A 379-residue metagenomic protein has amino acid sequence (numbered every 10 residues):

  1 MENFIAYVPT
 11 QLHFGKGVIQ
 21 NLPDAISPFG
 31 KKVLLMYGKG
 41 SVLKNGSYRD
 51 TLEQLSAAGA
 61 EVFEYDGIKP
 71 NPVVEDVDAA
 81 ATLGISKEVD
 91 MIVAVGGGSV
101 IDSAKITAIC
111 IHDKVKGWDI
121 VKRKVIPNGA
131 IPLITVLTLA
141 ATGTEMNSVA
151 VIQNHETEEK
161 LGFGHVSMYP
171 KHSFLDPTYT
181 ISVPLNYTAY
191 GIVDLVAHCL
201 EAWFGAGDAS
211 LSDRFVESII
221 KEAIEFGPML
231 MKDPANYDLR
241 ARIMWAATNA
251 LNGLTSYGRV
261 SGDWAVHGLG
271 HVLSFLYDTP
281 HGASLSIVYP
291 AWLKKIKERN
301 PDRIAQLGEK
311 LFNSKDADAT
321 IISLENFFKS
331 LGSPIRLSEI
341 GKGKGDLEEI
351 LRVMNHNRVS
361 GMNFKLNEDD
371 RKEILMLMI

Functional and structural regions predicted by a protein language model:
M1-M91, L337: ATP/NTP phosphate-donor binding region
T10, Q20, H112-D208, Q306: A glycine/threonine-rich phosphate-anchoring loop and its flanking beta-alpha core in nucleotide/phosphate-binding
I68-P72, S99, T107-I111, T138-A141 (+3 more regions): Acidic, glycine-rich active-site loops and adjacent beta-strand->loop/helix elements that engage anionic groups
A81, V100-K114, M146-N147: Short Gly/Thr/Asp-enriched flexible loops that form oxyanion-binding sites at enzyme active sites
V89-K105, T138-T144, L276: Glycine/serine-rich anion-binding loops at beta->alpha junctions that coordinate negatively charged ligand groups
A202-S323: Active-site segments that bind and position negatively charged phosphate/pyrophosphate groups
F312-I379: C-terminal charged capping/lid subdomain of soluble metabolic enzymes
